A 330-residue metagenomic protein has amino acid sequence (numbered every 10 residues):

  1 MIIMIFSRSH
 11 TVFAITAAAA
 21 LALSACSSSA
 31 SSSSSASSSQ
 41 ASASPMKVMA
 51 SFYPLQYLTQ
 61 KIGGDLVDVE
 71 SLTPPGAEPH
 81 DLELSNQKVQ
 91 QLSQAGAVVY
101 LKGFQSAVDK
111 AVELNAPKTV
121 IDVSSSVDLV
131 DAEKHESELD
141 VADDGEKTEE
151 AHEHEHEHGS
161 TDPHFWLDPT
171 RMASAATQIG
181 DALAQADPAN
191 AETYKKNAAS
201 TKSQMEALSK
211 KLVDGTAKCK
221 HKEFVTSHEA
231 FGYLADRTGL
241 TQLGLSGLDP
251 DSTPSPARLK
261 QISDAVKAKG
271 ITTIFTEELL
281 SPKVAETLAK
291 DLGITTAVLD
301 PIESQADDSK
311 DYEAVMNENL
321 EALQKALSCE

Functional and structural regions predicted by a protein language model:
I2-A17, A22-E330: Extracytoplasmic metal-acquisition and chelation regions
